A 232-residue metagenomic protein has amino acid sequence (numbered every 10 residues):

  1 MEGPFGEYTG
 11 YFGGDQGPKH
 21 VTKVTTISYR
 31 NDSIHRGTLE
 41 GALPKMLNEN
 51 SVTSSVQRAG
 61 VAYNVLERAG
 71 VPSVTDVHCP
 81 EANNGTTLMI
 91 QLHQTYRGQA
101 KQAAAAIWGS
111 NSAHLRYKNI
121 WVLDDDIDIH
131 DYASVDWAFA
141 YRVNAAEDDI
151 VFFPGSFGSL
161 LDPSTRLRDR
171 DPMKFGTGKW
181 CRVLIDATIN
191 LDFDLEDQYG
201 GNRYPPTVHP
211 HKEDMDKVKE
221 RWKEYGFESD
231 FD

Functional and structural regions predicted by a protein language model:
M1-D232: Charged, compositionally biased interaction regions
